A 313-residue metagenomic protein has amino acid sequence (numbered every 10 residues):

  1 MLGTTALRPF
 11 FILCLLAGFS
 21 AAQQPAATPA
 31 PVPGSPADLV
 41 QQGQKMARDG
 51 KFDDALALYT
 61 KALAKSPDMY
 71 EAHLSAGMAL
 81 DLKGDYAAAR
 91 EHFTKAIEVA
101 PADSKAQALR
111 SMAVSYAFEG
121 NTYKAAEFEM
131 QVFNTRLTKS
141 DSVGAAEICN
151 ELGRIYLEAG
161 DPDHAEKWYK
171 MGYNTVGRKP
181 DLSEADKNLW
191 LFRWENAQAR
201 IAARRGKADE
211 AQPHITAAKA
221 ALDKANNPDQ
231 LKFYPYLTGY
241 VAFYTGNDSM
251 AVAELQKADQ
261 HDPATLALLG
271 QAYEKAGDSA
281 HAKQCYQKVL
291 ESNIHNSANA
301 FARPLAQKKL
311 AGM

Functional and structural regions predicted by a protein language model:
P33, P67, P101-D103, L137 (+3 more regions): Short coil turns that delineate tetratricopeptide repeat
S35-K61, K65, V241: Alpha-helical segment of the N-proximal tetratricopeptide repeat
A37, E71, K105-Q107, E147 (+5 more regions): Start-of-helix register in tetratricopeptide repeats
Q44, M78, V114, R154 (+5 more regions): Residue-level recognition of tetratricopeptide repeat
R48-D49, L82-K83, F118-E119, E151 (+5 more regions): Register position in tetratricopeptide repeats
S75, L109-S111, G144, E151 (+4 more regions): Canonical tetratricopeptide repeat
